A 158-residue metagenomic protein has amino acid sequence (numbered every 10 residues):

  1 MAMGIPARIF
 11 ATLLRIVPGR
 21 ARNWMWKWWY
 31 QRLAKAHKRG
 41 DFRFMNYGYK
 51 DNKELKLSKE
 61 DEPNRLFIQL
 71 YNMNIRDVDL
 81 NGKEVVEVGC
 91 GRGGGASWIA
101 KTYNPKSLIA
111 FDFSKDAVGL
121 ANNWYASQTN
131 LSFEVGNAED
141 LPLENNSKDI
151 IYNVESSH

Functional and structural regions predicted by a protein language model:
A2-F42: N-terminal auxiliary segments of SAM/dcSAM-dependent transferases
N64-N81: Conserved alpha-helix/loop element of class I SAM-dependent methyltransferases that forms part of the SAM/SAH-binding
K83-G91: Conserved class I S-adenosyl-L-methionine
R92-Y103: Conserved SAM-binding loop of SAM-dependent methyltransferases across substrates and taxa, primarily the Class I
S114: Conserved SAM/SAH-binding beta-strand->alpha-helix loop
A121-N122: Conserved SAM-binding loop
S127-E139: Conserved SAM-binding strand-loop segment of SAM-dependent methyltransferases
E139-I151: A short acidic, Gly/Pro-enriched loop at the edge of an enzyme's catalytic core that lines a small-molecule cofactor
